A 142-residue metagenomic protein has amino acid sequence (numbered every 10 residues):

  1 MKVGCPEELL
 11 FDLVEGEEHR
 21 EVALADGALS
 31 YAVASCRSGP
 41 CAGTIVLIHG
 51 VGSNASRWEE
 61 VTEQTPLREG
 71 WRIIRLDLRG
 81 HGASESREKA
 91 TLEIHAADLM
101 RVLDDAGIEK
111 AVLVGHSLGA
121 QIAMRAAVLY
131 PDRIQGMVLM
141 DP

Functional and structural regions predicted by a protein language model:
M1-I45, L67-W71, I108-E109, L139: Alpha/beta-hydrolase fold catalytic core
G27, N54, L118: Donor nucleotide-sugar binding loop of glycosyltransferases
S30, A34-E85: Conserved HGGG/HGGXW glycine-rich cap/lid loop of the alpha/beta-hydrolase fold
E59, M100, M124-V128: Short, hydrophobic alpha-helix immediately C-terminal to the catalytic nucleophile
V61-L67, A90-L92, Y130-P131: Glycine-rich, phosphate-binding/catalytic loops in enzymes
R68-V114, L118: Active-site loop/oxyanion-hole signature of alpha/beta-hydrolase fold enzymes
E109-P142: Conserved hydrolase catalytic core segment
